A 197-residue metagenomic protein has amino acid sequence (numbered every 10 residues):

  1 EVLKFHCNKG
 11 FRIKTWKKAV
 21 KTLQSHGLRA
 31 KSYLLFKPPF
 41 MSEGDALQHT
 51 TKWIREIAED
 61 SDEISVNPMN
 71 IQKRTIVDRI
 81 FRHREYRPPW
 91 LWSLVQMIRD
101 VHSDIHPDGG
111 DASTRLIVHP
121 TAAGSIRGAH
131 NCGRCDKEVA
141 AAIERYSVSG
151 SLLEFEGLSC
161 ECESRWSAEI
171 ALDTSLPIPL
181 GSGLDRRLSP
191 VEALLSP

Functional and structural regions predicted by a protein language model:
V2-G10, L35-D45, H83-E85: Surface-exposed cleft-lining segments at the edges of enzyme active sites
K9-I13, P88-L91: Short, conserved loop/turn and helix-capping segments at secondary-structure boundaries that abut family-defining
I13-T75, L94-P120: Conserved C-terminal portion of the radical SAM core fold that forms the substrate/S-adenosylmethionine-binding
S65, M69-P197: Auxiliary Fe-S-binding modules of radical SAM enzymes
